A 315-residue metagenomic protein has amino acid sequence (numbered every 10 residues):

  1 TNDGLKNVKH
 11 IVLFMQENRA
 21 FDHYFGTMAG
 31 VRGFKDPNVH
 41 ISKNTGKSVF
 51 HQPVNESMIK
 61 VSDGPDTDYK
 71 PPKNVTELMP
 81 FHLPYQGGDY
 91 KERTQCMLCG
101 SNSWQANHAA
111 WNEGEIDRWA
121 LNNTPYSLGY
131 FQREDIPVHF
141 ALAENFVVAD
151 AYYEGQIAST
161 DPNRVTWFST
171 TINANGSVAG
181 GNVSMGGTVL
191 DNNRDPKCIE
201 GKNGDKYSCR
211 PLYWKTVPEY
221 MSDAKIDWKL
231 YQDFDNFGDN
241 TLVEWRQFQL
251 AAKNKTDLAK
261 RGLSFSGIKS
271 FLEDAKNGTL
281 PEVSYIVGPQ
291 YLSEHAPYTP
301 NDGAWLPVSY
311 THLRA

Functional and structural regions predicted by a protein language model:
T1-R314: N-terminal pro-sequences and low-complexity stem/linker regions of secreted or lumenal proteins
